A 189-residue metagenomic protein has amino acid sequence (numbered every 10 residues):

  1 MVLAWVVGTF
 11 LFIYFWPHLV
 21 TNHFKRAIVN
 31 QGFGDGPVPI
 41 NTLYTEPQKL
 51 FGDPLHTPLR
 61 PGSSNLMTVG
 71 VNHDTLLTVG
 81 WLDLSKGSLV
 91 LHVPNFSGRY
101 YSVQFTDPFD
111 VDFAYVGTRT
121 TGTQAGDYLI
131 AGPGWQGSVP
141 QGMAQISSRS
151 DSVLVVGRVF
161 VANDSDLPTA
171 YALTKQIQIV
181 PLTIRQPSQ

Functional and structural regions predicted by a protein language model:
M1-Q189: A compositional/structural signature for long, glycine/proline-rich flexible linkers and loops on extracytoplasmic
